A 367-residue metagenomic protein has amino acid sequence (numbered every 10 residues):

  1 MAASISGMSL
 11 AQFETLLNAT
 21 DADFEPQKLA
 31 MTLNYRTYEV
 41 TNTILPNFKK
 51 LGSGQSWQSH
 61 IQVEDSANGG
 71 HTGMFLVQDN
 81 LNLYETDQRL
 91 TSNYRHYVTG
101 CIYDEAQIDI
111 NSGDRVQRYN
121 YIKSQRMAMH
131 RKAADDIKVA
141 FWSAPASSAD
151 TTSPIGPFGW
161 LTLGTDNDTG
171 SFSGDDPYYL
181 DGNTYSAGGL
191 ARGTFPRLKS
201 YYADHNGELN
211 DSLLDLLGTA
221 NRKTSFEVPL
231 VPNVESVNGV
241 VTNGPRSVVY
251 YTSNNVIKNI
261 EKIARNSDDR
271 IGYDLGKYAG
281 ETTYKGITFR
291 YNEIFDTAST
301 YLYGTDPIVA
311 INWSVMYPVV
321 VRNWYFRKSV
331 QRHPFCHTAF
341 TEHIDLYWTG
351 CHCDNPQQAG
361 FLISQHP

Functional and structural regions predicted by a protein language model:
A2-A19, F24-Y38, N42, P154-N233 (+2 more regions): Sequence/fold signature of self-assembling virion shell proteins
L33-E105, W160-L163, G170-S171: Assembly/oligomerization interface modules of large self-assembling protein complexes
C101, E105, G113, Y119-I137 (+1 more regions): Internal, well-ordered alpha/beta segment that forms a basic, Gly-enriched binding/recognition surface
I110-V116, H366: Glycine- and acidic
A133-A144, N206, N221-T224: A generic secondary-structure signal for well-formed alpha-helical elements
K138-W160: Short, glycine/acidic-rich hinge or "gate" loops at secondary-structure transitions that mediate conformational
A149, N254-K258: Short, internal active-site loops enriched in acidic
V249-S253: Short, conserved beta-strand edge motifs with alternating hydrophobic and charged residues
